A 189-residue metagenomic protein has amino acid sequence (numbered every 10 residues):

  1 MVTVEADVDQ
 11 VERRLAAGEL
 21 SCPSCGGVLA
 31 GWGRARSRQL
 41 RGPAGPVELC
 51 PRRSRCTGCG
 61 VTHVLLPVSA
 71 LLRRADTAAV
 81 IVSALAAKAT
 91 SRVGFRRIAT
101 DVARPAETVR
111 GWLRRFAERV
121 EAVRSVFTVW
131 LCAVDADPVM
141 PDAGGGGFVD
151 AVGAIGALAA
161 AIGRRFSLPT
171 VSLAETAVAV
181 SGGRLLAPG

Functional and structural regions predicted by a protein language model:
M1-A6, A122-G189: Long C-terminal interaction/binding lobes of large macromolecular proteins
E5, E12, E19, E48 (+4 more regions): Glutamate identity and glutamate-enriched acidic tracts
E5-G58, T62-L65: N-terminal juxtadomain amphipathic helix that follows a signal peptide/anchor or precedes a small N-terminal auxiliary
L15, L20, L29, L40 (+10 more regions): Generic detector of leucine side chains in alpha-helical contexts
S21-S24, S37, S54, S69 (+6 more regions): Generic serine detector
A30-R34, S69-A70, A106, G111 (+2 more regions): General helical secondary-structure elements
G33-A35, R96, R165, R184-L185: Compositionally biased, intrinsically disordered low-complexity regions
R55-G144: Short, positively charged, Gly/Tyr-enriched micro-motifs that form contact patches at catalytic or ligand/partner
